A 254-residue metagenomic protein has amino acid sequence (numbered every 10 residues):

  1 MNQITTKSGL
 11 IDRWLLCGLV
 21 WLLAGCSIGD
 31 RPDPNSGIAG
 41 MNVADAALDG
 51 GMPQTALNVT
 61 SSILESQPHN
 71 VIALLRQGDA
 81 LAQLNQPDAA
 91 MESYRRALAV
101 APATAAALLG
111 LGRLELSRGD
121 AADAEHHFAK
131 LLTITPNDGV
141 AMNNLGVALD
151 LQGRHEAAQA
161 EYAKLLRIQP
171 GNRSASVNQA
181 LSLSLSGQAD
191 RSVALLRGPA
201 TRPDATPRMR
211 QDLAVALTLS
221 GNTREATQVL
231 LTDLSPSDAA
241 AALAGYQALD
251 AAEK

Functional and structural regions predicted by a protein language model:
V20-V43: Bacterial Sec signal peptide processing site at the extreme N-terminus
N35-I72, R76-Q83, R113: Alpha-helical segment of the N-proximal tetratricopeptide repeat
G50-N58, L84-R96, R118-K130, Q152-K164 (+2 more regions): Structural signature of tandem alpha-helical TPR/SEL1-like repeats, specifically the intra-repeat loop/turn
R76, G110, N144, N178-Q179 (+1 more regions): Canonical tetratricopeptide repeat
P199-K254: Terminal, low-structured helical/coil segments at or just beyond the last alpha-helical repeat
